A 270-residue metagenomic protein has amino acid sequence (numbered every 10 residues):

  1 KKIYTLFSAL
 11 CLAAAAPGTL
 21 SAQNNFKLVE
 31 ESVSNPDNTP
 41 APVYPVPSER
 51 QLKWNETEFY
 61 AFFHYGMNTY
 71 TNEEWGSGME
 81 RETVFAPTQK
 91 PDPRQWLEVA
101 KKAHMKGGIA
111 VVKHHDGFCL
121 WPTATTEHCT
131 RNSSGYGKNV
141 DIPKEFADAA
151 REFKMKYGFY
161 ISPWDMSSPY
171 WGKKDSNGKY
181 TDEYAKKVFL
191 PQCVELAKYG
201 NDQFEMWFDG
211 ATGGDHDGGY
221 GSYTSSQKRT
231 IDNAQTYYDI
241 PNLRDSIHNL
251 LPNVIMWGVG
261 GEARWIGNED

Functional and structural regions predicted by a protein language model:
K1-N25: Bacterial Sec-dependent N-terminal signal peptides
Q23-D270: Mature catalytic domains of secreted/periplasmic carbohydrate-active enzymes
